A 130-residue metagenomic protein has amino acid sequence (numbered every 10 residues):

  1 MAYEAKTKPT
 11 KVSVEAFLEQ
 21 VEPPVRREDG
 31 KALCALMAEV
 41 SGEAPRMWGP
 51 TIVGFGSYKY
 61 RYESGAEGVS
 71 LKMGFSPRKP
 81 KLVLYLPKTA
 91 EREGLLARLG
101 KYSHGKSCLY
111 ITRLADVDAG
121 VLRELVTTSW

Functional and structural regions predicted by a protein language model:
M1-W130: Charge-dense, helix-prone N-terminal extensions
